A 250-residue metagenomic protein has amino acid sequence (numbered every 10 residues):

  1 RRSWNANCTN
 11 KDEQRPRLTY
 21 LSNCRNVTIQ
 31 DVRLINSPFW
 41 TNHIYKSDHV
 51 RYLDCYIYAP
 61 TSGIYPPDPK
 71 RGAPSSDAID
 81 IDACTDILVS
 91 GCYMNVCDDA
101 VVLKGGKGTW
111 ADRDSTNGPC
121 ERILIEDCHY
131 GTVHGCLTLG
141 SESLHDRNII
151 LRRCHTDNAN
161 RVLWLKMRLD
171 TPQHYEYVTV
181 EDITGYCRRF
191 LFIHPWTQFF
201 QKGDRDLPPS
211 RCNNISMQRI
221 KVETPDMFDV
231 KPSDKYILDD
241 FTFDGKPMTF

Functional and structural regions predicted by a protein language model:
R1-F250: Extracellular/periplasmic carbohydrate-active domains that bind, remodel, or depolymerize complex polysaccharides
